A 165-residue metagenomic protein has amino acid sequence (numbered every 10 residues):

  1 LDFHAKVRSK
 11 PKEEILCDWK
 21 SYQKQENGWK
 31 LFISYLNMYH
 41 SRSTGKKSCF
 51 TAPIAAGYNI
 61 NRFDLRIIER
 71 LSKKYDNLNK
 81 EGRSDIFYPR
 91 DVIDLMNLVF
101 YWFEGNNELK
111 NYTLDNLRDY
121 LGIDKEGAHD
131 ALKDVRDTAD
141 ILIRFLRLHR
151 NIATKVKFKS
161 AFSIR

Functional and structural regions predicted by a protein language model:
L1-L65, H129: Conserved non-catalytic scaffold segment of RNase H-like nuclease domains
L1-W19, I93-R136: Active-site-proximal helix-loop-helix substrate-binding element of RNase H-like nuclease domains
G45-A52, G82-Y88, A153: Short helix-terminating capping/connector loops at secondary-structure junctions
I54-G57, D91-L95: Extended hydrophobic secondary-structure segments that form protein cores and membrane-embedded regions
F63-R90: Substrate-recognition/cap helix-loop segment adjacent to the acidic, metal-dependent catalytic center of Asp-based
R70-L78, Y101, Y120, I141-L148: Active-site catalytic microenvironments for nucleophilic, acid-base chemistry
D119-Y120, L132, R136-R165: Acidic two-metal-ion nuclease catalytic site recognized across multiple nuclease folds, prominently DnaQ/RNase D-T
